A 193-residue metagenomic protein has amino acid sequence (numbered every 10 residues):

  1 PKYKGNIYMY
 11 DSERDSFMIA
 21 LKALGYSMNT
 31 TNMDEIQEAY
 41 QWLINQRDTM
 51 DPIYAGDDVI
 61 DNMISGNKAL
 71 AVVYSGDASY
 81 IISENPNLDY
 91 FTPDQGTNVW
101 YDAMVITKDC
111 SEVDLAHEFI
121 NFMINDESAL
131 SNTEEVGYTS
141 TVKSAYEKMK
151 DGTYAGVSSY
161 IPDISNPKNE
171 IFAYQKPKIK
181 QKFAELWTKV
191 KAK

Functional and structural regions predicted by a protein language model:
P1-I64: Extracytoplasmic ligand-binding site segments that recognize negatively charged/polar headgroups
K2-Y3, L21-Y26, I44-D48, I64 (+5 more regions): Sec-exported extracytoplasmic/periplasmic mature domains
N6-D11, P52-I53, A69-Y74, D89-T92: Structural recognition of the beta-strand scaffold that forms the well-ordered cores of secreted hydrolase catalytic
Y40-N45, E84-K108: Periplasmic-binding protein-like
V59-N62, A78, A116, A129: Short, hydrophobic alpha-helical packing/hinge segments within bilobed ligand-binding/sensory domains
D61, D163-K193: Conserved C-terminal helix/tail region of periplasmic/extracytoplasmic solute-binding proteins
I64, L70-N87: A ligand-binding cleft/hinge motif common to bilobed small-molecule-binding domains
N98, T107-P167: Mature extracytoplasmic/periplasmic domains
